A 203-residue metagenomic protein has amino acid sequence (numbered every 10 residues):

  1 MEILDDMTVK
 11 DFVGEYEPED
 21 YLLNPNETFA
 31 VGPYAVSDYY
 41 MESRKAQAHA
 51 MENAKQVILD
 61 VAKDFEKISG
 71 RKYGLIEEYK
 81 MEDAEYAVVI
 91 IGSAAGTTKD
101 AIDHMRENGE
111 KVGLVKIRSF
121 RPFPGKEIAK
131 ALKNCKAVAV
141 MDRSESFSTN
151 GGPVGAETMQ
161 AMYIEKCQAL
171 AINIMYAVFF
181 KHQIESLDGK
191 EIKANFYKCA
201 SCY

Functional and structural regions predicted by a protein language model:
M1-E77: Conformationally flexible catalytic loops at phosphate/diphosphate-handling active centers
A54-Y73, I90-T98, I117-P124: A general structural motif
D60, I68, D100-L114, I164: Short helix-loop-beta junction
E82-E110, F123-K130: Redox- and metal-dependent alpha/beta enzyme cores, enriched for Fe-S-associated oxidoreductases and cofactor-handling
P122-A131, M175, F179-Q183: Glycine-rich, charge-decorated loop segments at or immediately adjacent to ligand/cofactor-binding or catalytic sites
E127-S146: A structural-propensity feature for long, helix-poor, extended segments
D142-Y203: Peripheral docking tails and interdomain loops at the edges of cofactor- or intermediate-handling domains
